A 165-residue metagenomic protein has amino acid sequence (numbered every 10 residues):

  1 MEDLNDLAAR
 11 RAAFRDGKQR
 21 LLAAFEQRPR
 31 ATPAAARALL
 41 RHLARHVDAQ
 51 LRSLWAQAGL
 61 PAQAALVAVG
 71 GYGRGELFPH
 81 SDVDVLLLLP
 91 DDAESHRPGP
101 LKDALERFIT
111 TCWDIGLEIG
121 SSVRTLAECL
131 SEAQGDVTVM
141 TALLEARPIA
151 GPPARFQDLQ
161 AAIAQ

Functional and structural regions predicted by a protein language model:
M1-A62, H80: N-terminal regions immediately upstream of nucleotidyltransferase
M1-L4, H42, S95, G99 (+1 more regions): Metal-dependent phosphohydrolase cores
M1-L4, P153-Q165: Long, acidic, intrinsically disordered low-complexity segments
A8-Q19, G70-R74, A127, L144-R147: Short, functional N-terminal and low-complexity linear motifs
P33, V67-V69, L130: Hydrophobic alpha-helical segments, principally membrane-spanning helices and signal/leader peptides
A44-R52, A58, G99-Q157: Conserved catalytic core of two-metal-ion nucleotidyltransferases
D48-P98, K102: Active-site nucleotide-donor binding segment shared across nucleotidyl transfer reactions
R74, P79, H96, E106 (+2 more regions): Helix-loop-helix transmembrane hairpins and adjacent membrane-interface loops of multi-pass inner-membrane proteins
